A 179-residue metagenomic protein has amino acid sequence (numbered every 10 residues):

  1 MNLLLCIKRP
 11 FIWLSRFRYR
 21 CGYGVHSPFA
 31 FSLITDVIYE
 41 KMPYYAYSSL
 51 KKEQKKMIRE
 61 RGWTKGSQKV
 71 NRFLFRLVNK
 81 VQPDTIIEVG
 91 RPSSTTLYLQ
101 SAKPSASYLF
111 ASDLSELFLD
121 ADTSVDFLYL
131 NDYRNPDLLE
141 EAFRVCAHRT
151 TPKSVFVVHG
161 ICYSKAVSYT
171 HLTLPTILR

Functional and structural regions predicted by a protein language model:
M1-F127, Y133-V155, I161-L172, R179: A short alpha-helical cap/connector motif
